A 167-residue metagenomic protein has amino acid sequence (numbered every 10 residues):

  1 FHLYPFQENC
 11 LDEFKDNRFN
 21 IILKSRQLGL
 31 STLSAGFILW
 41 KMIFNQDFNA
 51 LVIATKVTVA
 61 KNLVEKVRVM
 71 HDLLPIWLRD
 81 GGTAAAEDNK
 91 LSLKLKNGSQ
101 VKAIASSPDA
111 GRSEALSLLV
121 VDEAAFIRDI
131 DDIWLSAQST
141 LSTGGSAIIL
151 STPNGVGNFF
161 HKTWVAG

Functional and structural regions predicted by a protein language model:
F1-G167: Phosphate/NTP-binding elements of NTP-utilizing enzymes
